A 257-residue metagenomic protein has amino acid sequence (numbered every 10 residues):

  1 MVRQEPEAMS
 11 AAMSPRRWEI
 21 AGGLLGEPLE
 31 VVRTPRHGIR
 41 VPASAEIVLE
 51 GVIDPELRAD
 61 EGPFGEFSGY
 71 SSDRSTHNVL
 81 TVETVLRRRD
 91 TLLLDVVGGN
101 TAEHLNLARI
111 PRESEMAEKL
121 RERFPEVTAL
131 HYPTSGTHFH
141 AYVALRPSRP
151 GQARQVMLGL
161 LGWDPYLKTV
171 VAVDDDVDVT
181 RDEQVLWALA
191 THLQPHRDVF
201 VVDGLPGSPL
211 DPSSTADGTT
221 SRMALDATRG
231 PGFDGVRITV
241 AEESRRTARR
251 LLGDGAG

Functional and structural regions predicted by a protein language model:
V2-G257: Charged, compositionally biased interaction regions
